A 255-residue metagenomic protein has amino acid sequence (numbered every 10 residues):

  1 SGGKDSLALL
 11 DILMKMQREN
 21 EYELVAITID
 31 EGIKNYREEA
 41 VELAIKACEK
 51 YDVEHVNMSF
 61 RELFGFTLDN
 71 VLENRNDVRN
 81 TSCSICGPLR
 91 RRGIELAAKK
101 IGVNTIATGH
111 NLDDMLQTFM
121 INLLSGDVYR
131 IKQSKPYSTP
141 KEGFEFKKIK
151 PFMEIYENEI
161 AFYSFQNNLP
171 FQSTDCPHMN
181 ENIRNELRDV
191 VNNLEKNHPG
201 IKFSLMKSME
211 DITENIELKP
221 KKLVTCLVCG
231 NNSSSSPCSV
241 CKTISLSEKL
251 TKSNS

Functional and structural regions predicted by a protein language model:
S1-Q133, M153-N167, C238, I244: ATP-dependent adenylation/nucleotidyltransferase module used to activate substrates
E19-E23, F144, L218-P220: Short helix-terminating capping/connector loops at secondary-structure junctions
N70-R75, E186-V190, N232: Short, surface-exposed amphipathic charged segments that create phosphate/polyanion-binding patches used for binding
K100, D114-K196, S255: Catalytic subdomain that performs nucleotidyl-dependent activation
N193-L227: Short, charged low-complexity linear segments at domain edges
T225-C229, C238-C241: Short cysteine-rich clusters marking metal-coordination/redox-active sites
N231-S234, L246: Short functional micro-motifs and their immediate structural scaffolds
C241-S253: Short Cys/His-rich micro-motifs in 6-15 aa windows
